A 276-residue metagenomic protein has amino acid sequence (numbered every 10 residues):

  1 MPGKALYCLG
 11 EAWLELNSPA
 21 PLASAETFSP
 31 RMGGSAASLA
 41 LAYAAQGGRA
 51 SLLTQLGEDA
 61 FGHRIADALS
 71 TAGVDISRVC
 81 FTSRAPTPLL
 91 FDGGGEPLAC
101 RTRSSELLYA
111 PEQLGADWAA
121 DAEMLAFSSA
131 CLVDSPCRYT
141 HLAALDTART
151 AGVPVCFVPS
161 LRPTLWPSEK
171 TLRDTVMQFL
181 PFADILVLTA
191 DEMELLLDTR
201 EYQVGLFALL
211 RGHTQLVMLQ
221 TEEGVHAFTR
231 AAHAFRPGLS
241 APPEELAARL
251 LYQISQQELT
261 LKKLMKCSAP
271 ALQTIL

Functional and structural regions predicted by a protein language model:
M1-V74, A271-L276: Glycine-rich phosphate/adenosyl-contacting loop at the front of the ribokinase-like
A12, A130, P159: Active-site metal-binding loops of divalent metal-dependent hydrolases
R49-S129: Conserved N-terminal subdomain of the carbohydrate kinase-like
T140-G152, D174-F182: Catalytic-core regions built around general acid/base machinery
T147-P154, R211-L216: A short helix->loop->beta-strand "cap" motif at the edges of active sites that frequently abuts
P159-L165: A short, histidine- and acid-enriched strand-loop-helix "catalytic/donor-clamping" loop that lines the nucleotide-sugar
L165-F235: Conserved phosphate/ATP/ADP-binding segment of small-molecule kinases
A231-L276: Conserved post-catalytic alpha-helical subdomain immediately downstream of the catalytic base and nucleotide-binding
